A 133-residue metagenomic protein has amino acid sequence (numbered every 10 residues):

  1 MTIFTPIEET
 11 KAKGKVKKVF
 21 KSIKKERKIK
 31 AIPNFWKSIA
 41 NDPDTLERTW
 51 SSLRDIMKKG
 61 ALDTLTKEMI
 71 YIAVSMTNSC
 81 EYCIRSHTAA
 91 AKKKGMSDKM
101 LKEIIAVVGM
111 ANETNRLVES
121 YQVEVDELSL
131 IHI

Functional and structural regions predicted by a protein language model:
M1-I131: Hydrophobic alpha-helical segments
